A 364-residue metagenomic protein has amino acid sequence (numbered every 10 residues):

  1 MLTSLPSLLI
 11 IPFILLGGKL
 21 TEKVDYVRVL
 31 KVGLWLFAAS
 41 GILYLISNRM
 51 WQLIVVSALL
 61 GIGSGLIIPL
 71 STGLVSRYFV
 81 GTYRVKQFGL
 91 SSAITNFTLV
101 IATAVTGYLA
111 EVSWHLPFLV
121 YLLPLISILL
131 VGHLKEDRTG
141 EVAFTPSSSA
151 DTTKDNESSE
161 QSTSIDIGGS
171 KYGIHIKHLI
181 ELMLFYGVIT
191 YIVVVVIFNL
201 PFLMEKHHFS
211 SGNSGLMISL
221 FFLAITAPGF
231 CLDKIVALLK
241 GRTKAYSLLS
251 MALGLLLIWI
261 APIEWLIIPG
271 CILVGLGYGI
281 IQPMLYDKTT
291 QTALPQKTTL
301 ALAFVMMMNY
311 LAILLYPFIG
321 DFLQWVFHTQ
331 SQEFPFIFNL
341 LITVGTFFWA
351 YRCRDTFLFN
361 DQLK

Functional and structural regions predicted by a protein language model:
I11-M50: Conserved MFS/SLC helix-loop-helix module at the cytosolic interface between two early adjacent transmembrane helices
P12-Y26, A227-K240, Q324: Helix-to-loop junctions at the C-terminal end of transmembrane segments in multipass secondary transporters
R28-I42, R242-L257: Structural signature of the two symmetry-related core transmembrane helices
M50, V56-T95: Cytoplasmic helix-loop-helix junction between adjacent transmembrane helices in 12-TM secondary transporters
G81, L90-H133: Helix-loop-helix hairpin linking two adjacent transmembrane segments in secondary transporters
P117-G132, F334-Y351: Symmetry-related core transmembrane helices of the 12-TM Major Facilitator Superfamily/SLC fold
D137-L182: Juxtamembrane intracellular "pre-TM" segments in multi-pass secondary transporters
T292-H328: A late C-terminal transmembrane helix in Major Facilitator Superfamily
